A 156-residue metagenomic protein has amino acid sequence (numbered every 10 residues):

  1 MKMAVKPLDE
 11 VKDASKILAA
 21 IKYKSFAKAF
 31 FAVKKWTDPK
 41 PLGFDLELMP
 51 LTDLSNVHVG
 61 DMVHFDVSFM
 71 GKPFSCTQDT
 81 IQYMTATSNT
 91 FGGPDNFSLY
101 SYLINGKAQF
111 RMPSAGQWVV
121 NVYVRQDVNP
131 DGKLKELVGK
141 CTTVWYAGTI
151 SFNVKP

Functional and structural regions predicted by a protein language model:
M1, G116-Q126: Short, aromatic- and glycine-rich surface loops/edge beta-strands on solvent-exposed regions
K2-H64, S68-T80, P130-G132, E136-N153: Beta-strand-rich domain onsets/edges
H58-G60, M112-V120: Short tyrosine-centred short linear motifs in exposed loops/low-complexity segments
S75-T77, P94-N96, R111, V120-N121: Extended hydrophobic-aromatic, low-complexity segments
T80-Q82, W118: Short beta-strand/loop motifs in extracellular/secreted proteins, especially within beta-sandwich accessory domains
Q82-L99: Short amphipathic beta-strand segments in non-cytosolic proteins
F97-G116: Glycine-centered loop-to-beta-strand initiation motif
